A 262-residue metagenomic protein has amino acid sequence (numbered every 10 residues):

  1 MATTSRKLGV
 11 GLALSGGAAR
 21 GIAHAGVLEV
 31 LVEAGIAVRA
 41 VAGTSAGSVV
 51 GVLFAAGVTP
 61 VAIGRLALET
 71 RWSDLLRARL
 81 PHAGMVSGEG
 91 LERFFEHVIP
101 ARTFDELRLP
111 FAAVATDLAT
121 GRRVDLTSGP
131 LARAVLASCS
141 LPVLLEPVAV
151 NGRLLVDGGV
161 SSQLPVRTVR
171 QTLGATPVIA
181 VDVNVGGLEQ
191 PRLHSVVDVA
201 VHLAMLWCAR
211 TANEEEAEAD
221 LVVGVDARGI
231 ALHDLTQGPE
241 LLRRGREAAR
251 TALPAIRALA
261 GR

Functional and structural regions predicted by a protein language model:
M1-T44, V52-R262: Patatin-like phospholipase
